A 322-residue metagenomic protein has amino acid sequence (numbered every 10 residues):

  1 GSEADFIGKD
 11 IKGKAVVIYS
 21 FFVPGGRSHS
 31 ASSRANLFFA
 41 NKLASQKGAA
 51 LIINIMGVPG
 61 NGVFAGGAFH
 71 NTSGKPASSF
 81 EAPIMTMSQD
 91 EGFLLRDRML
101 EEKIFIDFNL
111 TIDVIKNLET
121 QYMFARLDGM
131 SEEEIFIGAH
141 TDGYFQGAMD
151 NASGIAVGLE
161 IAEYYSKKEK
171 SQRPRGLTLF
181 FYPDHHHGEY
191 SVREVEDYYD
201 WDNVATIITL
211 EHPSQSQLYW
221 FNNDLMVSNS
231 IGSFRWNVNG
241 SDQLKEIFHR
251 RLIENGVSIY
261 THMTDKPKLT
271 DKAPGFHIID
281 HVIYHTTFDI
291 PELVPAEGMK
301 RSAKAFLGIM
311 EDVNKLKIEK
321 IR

Functional and structural regions predicted by a protein language model:
G1-G8, N71-M149, E160-E163, K167-P174: Soluble metallo-hydrolase cores and metallopeptidase-like ectodomains found primarily in the secretory/periplasmic
G1-P76, E81-P83: Extracellular/luminal Protease-associated
D5, P24-N41, F80-M85, T111-D113 (+4 more regions): Second-shell loop/turn segments in exported
A15-Y19, A50-I55, I84-T86, M123-F124 (+7 more regions): Structural recognition of the beta-strand scaffold that forms the well-ordered cores of secreted hydrolase catalytic
F21-V23, V58-P59, T141-Y144, F180-H187 (+1 more regions): Acidic, glycine-rich active-site loops and adjacent beta-strand->loop/helix elements that engage anionic groups
M130-E132, Y182-I283: Metal-dependent peptidase/peptidase-like ectodomains
Y164-Y190, D202, E319-I321: Short helix-loop-beta-strand segments that form the rim/entrance of peptidase-like active sites
V282-R322: His/Asp/Glu-rich mid-to-C-terminal helical/loop segments that flank catalytic regions of hydrolases
